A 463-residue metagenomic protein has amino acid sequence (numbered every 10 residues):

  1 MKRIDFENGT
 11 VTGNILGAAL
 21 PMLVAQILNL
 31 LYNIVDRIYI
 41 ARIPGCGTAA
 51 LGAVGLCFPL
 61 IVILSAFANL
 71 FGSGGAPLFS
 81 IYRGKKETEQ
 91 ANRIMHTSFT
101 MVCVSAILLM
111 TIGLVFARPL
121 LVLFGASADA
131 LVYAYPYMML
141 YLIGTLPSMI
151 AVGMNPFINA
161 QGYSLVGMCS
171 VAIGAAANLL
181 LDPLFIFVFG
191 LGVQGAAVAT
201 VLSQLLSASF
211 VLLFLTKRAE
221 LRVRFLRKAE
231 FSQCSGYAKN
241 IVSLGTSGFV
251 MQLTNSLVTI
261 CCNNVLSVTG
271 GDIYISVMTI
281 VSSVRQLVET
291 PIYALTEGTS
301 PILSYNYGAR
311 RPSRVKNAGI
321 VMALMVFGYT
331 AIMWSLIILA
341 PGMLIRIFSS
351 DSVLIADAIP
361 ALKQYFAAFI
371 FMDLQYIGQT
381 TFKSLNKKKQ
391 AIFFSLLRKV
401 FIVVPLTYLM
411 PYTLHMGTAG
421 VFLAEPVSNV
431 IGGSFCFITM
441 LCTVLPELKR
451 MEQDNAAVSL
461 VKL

Functional and structural regions predicted by a protein language model:
M1-A19, F79-G144, V188-G245, L303-A368 (+1 more regions): Short alpha-helical transmembrane segments in multi-pass integral membrane proteins
F6-I38, R42-C46, P59-G74, L78 (+6 more regions): N-terminal transmembrane alpha-helices
G17, I40-V62, D129-Y133, V193-Q194 (+6 more regions): Interfacial/gating helices of multi-pass transporter permease domains
G17-D36, L140, G174, S203-S207 (+4 more regions): Transmembrane helical elements of multi-pass membrane transporters/channels
M22, Q26, I38, P77 (+16 more regions): Transmembrane alpha-helix boundary and packing residues in multipass membrane permease domains and related
I27, L31-G52, L121-A128, L184-L191 (+5 more regions): Helix-terminus/linker motif at the lipid-water interface of multi-pass membrane proteins
L51-T111, S148-G167, N263, I275-S335 (+2 more regions): Small-residue-rich hydrophobic transmembrane alpha-helices
G72, Y141-N159, G167-N178, A196-V211 (+5 more regions): Short runs within selected transmembrane alpha-helices of multi-pass transporters and secretion channels
